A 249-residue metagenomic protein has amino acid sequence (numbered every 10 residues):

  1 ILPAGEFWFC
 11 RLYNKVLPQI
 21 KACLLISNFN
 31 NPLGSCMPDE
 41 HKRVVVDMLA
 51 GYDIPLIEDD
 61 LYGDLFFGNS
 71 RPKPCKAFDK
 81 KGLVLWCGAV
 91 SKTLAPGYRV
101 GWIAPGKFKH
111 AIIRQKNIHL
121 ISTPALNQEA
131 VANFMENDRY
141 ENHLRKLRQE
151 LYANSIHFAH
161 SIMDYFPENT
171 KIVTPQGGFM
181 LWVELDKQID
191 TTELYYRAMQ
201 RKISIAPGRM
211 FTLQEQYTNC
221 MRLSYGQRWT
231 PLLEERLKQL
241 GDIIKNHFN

Functional and structural regions predicted by a protein language model:
I1-N249: PLP-dependent class I/II
